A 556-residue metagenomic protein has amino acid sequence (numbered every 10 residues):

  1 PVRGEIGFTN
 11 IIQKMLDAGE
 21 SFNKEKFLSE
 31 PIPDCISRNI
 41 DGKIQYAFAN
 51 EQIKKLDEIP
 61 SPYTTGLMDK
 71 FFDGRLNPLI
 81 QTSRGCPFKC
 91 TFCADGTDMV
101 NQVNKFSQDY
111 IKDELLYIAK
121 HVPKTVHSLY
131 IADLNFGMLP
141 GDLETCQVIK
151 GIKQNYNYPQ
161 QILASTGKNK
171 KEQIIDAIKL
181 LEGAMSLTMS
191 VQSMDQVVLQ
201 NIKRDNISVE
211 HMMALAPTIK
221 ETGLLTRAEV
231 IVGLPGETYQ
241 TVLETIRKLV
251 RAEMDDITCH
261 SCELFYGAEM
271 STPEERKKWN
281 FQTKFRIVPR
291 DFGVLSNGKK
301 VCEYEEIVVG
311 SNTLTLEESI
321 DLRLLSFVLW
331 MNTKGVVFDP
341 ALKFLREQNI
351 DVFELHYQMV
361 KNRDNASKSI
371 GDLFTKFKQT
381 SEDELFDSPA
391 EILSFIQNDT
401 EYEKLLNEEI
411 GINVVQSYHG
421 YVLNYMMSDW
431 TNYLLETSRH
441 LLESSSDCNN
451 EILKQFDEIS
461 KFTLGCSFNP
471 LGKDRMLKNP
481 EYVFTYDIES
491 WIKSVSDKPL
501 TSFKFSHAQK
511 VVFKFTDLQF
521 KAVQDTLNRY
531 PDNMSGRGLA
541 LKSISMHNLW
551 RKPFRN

Functional and structural regions predicted by a protein language model:
P1-N50: Glycine-rich beta-alpha loop elements in corrinoid/cobalamin-binding modules across cobalamin-dependent enzymes
P1-R3, R38, G96, A132 (+1 more regions): Conserved residues at the C-terminal ends of beta-strands
S37, Y46, Y130-I131, R227 (+1 more regions): A structural signal for short, well-ordered beta-strand segments and their strand-loop junctions that often border
N39, E306-N556: Radical SAM enzyme core and accessory elements
A47-N50, I59, D142-E144, A268-P273: Short aromatic-enriched loop/helix-cap "lid" or pocket-rim segments at secondary-structure transitions that line
D57-E221, V232: Radical SAM [4Fe-4S] cluster-binding motif and immediate context
K105, I152-L355, M359, M476-W491 (+5 more regions): A structural motif corresponding to the C-terminal lobe/cap of the Radical SAM core domain
